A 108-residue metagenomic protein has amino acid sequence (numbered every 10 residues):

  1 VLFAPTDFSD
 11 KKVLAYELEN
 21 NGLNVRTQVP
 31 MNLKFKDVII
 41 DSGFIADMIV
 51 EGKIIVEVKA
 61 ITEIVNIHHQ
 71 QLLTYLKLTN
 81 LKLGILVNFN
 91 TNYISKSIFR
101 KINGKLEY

Functional and structural regions predicted by a protein language model:
F3-I54, I61-T62, N92-K105: Active-site metal-binding core of divalent-cation-utilizing nuclease and nuclease-like domains
K59-Y108: Nucleic-acid nuclease catalytic cores
